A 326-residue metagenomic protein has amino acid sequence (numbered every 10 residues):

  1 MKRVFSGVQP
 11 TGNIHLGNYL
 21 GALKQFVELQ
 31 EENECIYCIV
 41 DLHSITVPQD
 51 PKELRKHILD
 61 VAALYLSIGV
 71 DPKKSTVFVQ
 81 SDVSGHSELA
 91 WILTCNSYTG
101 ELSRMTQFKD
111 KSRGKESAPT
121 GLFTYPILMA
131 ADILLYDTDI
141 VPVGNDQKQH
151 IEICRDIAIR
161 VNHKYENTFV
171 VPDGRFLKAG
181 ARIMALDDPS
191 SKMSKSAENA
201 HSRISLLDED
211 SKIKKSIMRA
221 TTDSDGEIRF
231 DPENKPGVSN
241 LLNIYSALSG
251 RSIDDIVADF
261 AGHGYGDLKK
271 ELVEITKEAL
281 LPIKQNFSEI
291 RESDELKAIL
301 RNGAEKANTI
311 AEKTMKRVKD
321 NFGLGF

Functional and structural regions predicted by a protein language model:
K2-F5, P10-A131, S288: N-terminal Rossmann-like or analogous alpha/beta NTP/dinucleotide-binding catalytic cores that position adenine
V8-P10, D41-H43, D139-I140, A197 (+1 more regions): Short, histidine-centered active-site or binding-site loop motifs used for metal coordination, general acid-base
N18, Q149, R155-F326: Conserved nucleotide- and phosphate/pyrophosphate-binding catalytic cores in adenylate/nucleotidyl-handling enzymes
D50-P51, I140-G144, I228: Short, polar/flexible loop-turn hinges at active-site or ligand-entry regions and domain interfaces
A62, G69, S97-G100, T138 (+2 more regions): A generic secondary-structure signal for well-formed alpha-helical elements
T99-S103, L135-P142, S246-I256: Short helix-capping/linker segments at secondary-structure and domain boundaries
D110-V161, Y165, A185: Internal, conserved structured core segments that host functional sites
